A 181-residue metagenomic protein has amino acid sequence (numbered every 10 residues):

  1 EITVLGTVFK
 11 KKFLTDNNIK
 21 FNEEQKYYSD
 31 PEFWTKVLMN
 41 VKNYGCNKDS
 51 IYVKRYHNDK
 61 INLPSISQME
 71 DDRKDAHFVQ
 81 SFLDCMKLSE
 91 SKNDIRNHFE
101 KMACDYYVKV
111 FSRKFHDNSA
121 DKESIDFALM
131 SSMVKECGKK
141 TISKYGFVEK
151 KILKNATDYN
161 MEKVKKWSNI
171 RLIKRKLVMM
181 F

Functional and structural regions predicted by a protein language model:
E1-E70: Conserved nucleotide-sugar donor-binding catalytic segment
F33, V41, C46-N47, I61-M69 (+2 more regions): Gram-positive cell-envelope targeting signals
D49-N58, P64-D94, V110, D117-T141: Catalytic core of nucleotide-sugar-dependent glycosyltransferases
K92-M102: Structural motif
E100-R113: Amphipathic alpha-helical repeat scaffolds of TPR domains
H116-F181: Membrane-interface aromatic/basic loop that binds lipid-linked glycans or pyrophosphate carriers, typified by
